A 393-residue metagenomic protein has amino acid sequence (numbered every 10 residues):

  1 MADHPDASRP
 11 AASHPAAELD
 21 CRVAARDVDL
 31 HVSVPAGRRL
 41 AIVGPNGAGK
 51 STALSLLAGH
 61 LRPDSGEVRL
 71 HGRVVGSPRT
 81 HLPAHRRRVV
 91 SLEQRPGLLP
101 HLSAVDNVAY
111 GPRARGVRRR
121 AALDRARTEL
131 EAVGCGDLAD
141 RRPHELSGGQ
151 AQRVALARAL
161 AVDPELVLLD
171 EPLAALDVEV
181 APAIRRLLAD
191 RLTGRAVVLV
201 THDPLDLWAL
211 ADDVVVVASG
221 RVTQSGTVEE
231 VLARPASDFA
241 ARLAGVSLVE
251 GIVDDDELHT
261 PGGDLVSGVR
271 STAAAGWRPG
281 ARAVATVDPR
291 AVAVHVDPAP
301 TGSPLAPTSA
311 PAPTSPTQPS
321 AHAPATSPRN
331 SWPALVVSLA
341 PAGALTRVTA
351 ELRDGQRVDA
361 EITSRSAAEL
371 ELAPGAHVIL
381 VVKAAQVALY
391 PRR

Functional and structural regions predicted by a protein language model:
A58: Helix-to-loop junction immediately C-terminal to a conserved catalytic motif
V75-V90, A114, V231, P235: ABC ATPase NBD coupling module
R120-L138: Conserved ABC ATPase "signature" region
R142-L146, Q150: Conserved ABC ATPase signature
A161-E165: A short, proline-enriched helix->beta-strand linker immediately N-terminal to the Walker B motif in ABC-type P-loop
A189, T201-D264, P298: Internal alpha/beta loop-helix hairpins
D264-A340, S364-R393: Glycine/charge-rich catalytic "coupling/switch" loops of P-loop NTPases
